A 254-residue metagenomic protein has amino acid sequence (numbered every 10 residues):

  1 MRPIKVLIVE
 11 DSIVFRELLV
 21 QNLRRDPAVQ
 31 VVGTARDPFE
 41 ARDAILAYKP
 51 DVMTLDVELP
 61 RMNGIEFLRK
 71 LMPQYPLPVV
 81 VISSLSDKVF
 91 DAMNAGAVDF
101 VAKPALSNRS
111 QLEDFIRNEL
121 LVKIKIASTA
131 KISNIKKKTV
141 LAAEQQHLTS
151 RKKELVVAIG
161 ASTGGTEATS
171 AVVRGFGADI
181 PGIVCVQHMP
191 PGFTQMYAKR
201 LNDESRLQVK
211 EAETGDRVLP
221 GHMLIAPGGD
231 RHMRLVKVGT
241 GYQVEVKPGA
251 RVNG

Functional and structural regions predicted by a protein language model:
R2-L7, I13-A28, T34-T54, E58-G254: Conserved acid/base catalytic micro-environments in cytosolic active-site loops
